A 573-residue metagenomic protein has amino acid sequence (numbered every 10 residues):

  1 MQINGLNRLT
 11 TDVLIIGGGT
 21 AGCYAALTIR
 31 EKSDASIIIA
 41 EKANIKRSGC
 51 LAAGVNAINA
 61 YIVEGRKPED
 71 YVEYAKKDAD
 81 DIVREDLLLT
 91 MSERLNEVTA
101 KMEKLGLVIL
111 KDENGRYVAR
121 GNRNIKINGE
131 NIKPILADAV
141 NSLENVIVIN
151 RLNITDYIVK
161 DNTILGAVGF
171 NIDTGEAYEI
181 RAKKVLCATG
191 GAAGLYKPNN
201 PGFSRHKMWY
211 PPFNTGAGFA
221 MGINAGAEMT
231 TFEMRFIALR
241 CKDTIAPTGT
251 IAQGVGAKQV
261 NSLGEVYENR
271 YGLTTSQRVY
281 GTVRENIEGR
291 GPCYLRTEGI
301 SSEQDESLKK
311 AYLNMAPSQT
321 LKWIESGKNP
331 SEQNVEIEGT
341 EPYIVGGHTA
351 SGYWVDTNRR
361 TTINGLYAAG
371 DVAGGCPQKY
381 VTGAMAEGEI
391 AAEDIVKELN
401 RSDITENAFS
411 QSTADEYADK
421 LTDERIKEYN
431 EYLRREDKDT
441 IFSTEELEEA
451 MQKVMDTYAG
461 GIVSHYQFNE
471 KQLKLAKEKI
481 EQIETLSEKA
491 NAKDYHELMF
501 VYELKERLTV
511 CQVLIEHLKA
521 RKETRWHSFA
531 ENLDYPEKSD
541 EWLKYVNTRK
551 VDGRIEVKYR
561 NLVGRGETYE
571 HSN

Functional and structural regions predicted by a protein language model:
R8-T11, T174-K184, T362: Core beta-strand elements of the Rossmann-like FAD/NAD(P) dinucleotide-binding domain in flavoenzyme oxidoreductases
V13-I39: N-terminal Rossmann-like FAD-binding beta1-loop-alpha1 element of flavoenzymes
E31-A53: Glycine-rich FAD pyrophosphate-binding loop
N59-M91: Glycine-rich active-site loop/strand segments that organize a redox cofactor
N96, E103-T155, T231-Y380, M385 (+1 more regions): Mobile, glycine/GP-rich and aromatic-enriched active-site lid/loop segments adjacent to catalytic centers
G129-D156, K160-T163, V168-E179, F219 (+1 more regions): Helical element adjacent to the flavin cofactor pocket in flavoenzyme catalytic cores
C187-A246, V381-D394: Glycine-rich loop(s) and the adjacent beta-strand/alpha-helix scaffold that form part
N400-K493: Long, amphipathic alpha-helical stalk/connector segments used for oligomerization, subunit docking, or mechanical
